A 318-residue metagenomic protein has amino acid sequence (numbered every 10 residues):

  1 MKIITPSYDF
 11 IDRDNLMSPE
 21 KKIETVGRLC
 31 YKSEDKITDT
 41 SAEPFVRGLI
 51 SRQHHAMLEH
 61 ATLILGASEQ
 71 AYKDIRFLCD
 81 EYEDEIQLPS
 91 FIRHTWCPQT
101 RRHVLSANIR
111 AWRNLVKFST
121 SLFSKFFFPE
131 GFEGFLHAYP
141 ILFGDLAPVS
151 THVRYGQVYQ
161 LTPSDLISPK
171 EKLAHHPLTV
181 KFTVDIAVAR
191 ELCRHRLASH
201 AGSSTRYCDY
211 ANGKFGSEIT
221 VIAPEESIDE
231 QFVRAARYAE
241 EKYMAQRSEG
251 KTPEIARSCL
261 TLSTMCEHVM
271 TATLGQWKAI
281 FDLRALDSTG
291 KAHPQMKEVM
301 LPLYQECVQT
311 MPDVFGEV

Functional and structural regions predicted by a protein language model:
M1-V318: Family-specific signature for flavin-dependent thymidylate synthase
